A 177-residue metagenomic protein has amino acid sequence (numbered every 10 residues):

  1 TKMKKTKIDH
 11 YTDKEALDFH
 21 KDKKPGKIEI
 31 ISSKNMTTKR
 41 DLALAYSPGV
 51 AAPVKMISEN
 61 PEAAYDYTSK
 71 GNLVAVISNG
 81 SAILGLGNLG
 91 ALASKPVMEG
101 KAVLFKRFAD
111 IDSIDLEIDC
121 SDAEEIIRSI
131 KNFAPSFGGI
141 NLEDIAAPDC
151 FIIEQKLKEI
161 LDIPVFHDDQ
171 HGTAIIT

Functional and structural regions predicted by a protein language model:
T1-M3, A174: Short intrinsically disordered, low-complexity coil segments enriched in acidic
M3-D162: N-terminal ligand-binding/catalytic initiation module
F166-T177: A glycine-rich, Thr/Ser-enriched phosphate-binding loop motif common to dinucleotide/cofactor-binding enzymes
